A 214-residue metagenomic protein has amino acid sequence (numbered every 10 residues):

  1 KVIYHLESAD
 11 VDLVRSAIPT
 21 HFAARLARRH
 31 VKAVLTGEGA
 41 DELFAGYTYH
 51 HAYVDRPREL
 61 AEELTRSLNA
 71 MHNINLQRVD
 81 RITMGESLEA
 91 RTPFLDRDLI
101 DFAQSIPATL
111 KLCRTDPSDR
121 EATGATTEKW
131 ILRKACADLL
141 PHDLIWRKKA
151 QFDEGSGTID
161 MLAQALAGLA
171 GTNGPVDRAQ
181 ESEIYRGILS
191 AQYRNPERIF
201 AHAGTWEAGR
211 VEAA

Functional and structural regions predicted by a protein language model:
K1-L139, D153-A165, R178-A214: ATP-dependent adenylate-handling active sites, centered on carboxylate activation for C-N bond formation
P141-Q151: Conserved S-adenosyl-L-methionine
L166, A170-G171: Non-catalytic structural connector segments
